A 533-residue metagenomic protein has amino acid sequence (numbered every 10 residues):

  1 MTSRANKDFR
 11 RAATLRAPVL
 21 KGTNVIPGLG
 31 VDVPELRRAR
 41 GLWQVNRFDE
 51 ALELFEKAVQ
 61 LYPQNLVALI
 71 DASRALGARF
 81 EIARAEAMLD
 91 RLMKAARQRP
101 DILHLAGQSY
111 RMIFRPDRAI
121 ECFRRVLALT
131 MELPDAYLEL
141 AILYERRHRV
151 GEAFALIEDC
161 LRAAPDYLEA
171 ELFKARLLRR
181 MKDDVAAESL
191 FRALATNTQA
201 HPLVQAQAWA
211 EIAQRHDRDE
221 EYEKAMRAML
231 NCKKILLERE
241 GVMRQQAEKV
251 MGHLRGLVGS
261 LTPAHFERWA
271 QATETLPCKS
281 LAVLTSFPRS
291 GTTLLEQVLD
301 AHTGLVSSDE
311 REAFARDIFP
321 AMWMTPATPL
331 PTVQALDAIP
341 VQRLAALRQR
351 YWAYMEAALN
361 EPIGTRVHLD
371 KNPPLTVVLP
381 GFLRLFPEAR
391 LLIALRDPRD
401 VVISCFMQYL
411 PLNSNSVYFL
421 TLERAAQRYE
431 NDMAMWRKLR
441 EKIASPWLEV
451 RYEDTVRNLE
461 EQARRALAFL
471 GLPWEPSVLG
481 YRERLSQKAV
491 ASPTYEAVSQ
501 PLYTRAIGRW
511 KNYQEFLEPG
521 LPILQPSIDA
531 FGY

Functional and structural regions predicted by a protein language model:
V185-A195, Q199, A208-T273, V333-A338 (+4 more regions): PAPS-dependent sulfotransferases, especially Golgi type II membrane carbohydrate sulfotransferases
T275-F386, A394: Phosphate-binding active sites in nucleotide-utilizing proteins
